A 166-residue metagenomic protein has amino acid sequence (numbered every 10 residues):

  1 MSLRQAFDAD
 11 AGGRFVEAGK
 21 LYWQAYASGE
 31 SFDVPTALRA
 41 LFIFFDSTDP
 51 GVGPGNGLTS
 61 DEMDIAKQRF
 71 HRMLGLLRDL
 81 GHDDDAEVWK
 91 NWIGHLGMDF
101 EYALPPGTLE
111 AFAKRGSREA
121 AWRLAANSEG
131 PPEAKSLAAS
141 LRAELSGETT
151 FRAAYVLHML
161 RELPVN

Functional and structural regions predicted by a protein language model:
M1-L21: Alpha-helical segment of the N-proximal tetratricopeptide repeat
M1-R4, E30-G55, G81-D99, R118-S128 (+1 more regions): Amphipathic alpha-helical repeat scaffolds of TPR domains
D10-A11, G29, L38-L41, G116 (+2 more regions): A signal for specific C-terminal beta-sheet/loop modules enriched in small/flexible residues with GP/PG/PP motifs
V16-A25, G53-L80, Y102-G116, E133-E148: Alpha-helical repeat scaffolds
G130-N166: Acidic, proline/glycine-rich low-complexity IDRs
